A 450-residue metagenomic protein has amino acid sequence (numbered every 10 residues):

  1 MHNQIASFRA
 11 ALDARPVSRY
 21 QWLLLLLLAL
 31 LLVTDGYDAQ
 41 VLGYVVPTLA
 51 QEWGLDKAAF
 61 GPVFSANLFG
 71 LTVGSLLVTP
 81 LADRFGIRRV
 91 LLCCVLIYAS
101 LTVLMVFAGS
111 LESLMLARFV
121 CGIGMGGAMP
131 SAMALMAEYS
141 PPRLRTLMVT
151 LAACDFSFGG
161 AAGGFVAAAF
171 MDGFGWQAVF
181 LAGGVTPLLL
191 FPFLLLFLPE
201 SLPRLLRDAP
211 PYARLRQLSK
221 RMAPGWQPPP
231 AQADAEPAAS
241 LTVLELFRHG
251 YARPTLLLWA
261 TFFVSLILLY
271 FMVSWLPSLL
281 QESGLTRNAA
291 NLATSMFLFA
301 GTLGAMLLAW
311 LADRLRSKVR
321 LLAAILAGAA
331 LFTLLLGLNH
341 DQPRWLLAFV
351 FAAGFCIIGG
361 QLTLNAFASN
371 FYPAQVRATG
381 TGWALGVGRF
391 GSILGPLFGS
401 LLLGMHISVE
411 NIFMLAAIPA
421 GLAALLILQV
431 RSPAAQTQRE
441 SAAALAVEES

Functional and structural regions predicted by a protein language model:
M1-D13, F197-P254, R439-S450: Intracellular cytosolic loops and amphipathic helices of Major Facilitator Superfamily
M1-Y37: Cytosolic juxtamembrane N-terminal segment immediately preceding the first transmembrane helix of multi-pass
L42-G43, F247-A305: Extracytoplasmic gate region of multi-pass secondary transporters
G54, G86, F107-S113, G124 (+3 more regions): Helix-breaking motifs and short loop linkers at transmembrane-helix boundaries and internal kinks in secondary membrane
V73-L111: Conserved MFS/SLC helix-loop-helix module at the cytosolic interface between two early adjacent transmembrane helices
R84-C94, R314-L326: Cytoplasmic membrane-interface "Motif A"-like loop-to-helix N-cap segments of 12-TM Major Facilitator Superfamily
T146-D172, T186-P187, L385-G395: Glycine-rich segments within core transmembrane alpha-helices of 12-TM secondary carriers
S317-L364: C-terminal transmembrane helical hairpin of 12-TM major facilitator-type secondary transporters
